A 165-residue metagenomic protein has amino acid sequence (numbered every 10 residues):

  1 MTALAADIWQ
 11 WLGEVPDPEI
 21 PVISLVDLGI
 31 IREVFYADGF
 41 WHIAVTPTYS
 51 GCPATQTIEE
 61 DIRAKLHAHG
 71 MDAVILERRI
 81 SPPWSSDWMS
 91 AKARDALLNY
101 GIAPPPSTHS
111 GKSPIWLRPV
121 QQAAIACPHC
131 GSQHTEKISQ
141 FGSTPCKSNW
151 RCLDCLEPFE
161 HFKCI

Functional and structural regions predicted by a protein language model:
M1-I165: Domain-level signature for proteins that mediate thiol-based redox and metal-cofactor handling
